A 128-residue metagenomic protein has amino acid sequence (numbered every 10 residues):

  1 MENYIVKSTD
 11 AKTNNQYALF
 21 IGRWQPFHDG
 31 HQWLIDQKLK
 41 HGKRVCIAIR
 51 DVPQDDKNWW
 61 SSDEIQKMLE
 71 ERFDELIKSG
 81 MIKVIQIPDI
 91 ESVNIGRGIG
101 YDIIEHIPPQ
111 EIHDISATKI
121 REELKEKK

Functional and structural regions predicted by a protein language model:
M1-K128: Nucleotidyltransferase catalytic core that binds NTPs
